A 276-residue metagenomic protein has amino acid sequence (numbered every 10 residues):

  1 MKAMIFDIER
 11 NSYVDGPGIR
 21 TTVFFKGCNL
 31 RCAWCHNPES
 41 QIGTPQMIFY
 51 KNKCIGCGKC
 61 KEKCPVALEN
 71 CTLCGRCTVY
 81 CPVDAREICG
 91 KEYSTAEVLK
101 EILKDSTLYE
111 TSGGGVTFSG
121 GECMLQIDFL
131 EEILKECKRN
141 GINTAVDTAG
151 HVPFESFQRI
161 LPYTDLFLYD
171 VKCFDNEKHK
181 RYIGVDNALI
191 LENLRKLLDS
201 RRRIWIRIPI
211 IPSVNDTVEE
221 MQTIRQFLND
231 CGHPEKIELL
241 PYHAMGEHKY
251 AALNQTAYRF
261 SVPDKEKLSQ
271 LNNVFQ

Functional and structural regions predicted by a protein language model:
M1-A33, P38-I42, Q46: N-terminal cysteine/histidine-rich coordination modules
G18-R20, V66, V83, G113-G115 (+1 more regions): Short, solvent-exposed beta-strand edge segments and adjacent coil->beta transition regions
F24-C35, I48-D84, G90, E122: Cysteine-centered iron-sulfur cluster-binding motifs in ferredoxin-type domains/subunits of redox enzymes
Q46, N52, G90, E122 (+3 more regions): Pocket-edge positions in alpha/beta enzyme catalytic cores
E69, R76, R86-E97, E101-L108: Fe-S ferredoxin-like electron-transfer domains and their immediately adjacent linker/connector regions across
A96-M245, K249-A252: Conserved AdoMet/S-adenosylmethionine-binding subsite of the radical SAM
E235, Y250-V274: A structural motif corresponding to the C-terminal lobe/cap of the Radical SAM core domain
